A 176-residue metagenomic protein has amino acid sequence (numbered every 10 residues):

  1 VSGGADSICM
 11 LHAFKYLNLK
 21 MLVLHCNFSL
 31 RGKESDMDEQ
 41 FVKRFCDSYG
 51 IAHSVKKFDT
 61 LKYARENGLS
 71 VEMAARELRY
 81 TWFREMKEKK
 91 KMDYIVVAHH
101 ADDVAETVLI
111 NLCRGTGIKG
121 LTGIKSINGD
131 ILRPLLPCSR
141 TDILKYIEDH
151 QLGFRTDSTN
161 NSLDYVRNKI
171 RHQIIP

Functional and structural regions predicted by a protein language model:
V1-Q173: Core alpha/beta nucleotide-donor-binding catalytic domains of modification enzymes
